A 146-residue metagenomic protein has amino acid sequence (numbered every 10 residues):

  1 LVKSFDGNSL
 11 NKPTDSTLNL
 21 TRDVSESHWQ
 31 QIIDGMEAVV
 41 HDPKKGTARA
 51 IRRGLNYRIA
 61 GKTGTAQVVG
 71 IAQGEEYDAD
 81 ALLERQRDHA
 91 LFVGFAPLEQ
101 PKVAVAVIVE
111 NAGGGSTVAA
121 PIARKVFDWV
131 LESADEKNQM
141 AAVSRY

Functional and structural regions predicted by a protein language model:
L1-L20, I33-K137: Active-site beta-strand/loop architecture of penicillin-binding DD-peptidases
K137-Y146: Short, highly charged C-terminal tails/helix-capping segments
